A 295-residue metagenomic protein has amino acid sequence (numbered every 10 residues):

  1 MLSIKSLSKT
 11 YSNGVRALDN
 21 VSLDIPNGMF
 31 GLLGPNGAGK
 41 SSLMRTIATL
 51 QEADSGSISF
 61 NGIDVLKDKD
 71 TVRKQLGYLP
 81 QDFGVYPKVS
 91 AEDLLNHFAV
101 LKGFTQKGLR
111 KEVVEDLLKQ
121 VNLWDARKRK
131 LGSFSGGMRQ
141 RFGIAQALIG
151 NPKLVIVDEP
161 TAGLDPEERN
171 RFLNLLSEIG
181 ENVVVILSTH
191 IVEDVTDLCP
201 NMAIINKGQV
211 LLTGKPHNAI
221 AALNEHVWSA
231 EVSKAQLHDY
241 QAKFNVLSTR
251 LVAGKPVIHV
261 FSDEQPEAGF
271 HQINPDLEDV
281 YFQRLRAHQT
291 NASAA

Functional and structural regions predicted by a protein language model:
P35-G39: Walker A (P-loop) phosphate-binding loop of ABC-type ATPase nucleotide-binding domains
A48: Helix-to-loop junction immediately C-terminal to a conserved catalytic motif
G56-K67, T71-V72: Conserved ABC transporter NBD signature motif
N96, V100-G103, G108-A126: Conserved ABC ATPase "signature" region
V155-E159, L164: Catalytic Walker B motif of ABC-type/P-loop ATPase nucleotide-binding domains
R171-H259: ABC transporter nucleotide-binding domain
